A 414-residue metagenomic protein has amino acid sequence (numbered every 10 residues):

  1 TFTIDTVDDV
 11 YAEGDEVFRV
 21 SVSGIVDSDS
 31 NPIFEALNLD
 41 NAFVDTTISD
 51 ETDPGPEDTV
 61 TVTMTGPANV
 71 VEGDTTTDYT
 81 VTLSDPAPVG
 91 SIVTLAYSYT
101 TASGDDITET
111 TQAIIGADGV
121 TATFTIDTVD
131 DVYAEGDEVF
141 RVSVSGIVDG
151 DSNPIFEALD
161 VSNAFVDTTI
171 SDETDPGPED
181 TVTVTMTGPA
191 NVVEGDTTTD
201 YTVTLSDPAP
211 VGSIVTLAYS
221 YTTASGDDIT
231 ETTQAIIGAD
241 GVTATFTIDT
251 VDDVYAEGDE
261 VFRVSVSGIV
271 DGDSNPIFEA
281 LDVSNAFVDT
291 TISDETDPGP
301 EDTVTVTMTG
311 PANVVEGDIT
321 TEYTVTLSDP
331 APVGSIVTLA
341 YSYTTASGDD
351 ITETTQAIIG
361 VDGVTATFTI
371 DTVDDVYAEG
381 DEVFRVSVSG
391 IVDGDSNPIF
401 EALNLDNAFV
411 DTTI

Functional and structural regions predicted by a protein language model:
T1-I414: Short boundary segments that mark the start of a structured unit
